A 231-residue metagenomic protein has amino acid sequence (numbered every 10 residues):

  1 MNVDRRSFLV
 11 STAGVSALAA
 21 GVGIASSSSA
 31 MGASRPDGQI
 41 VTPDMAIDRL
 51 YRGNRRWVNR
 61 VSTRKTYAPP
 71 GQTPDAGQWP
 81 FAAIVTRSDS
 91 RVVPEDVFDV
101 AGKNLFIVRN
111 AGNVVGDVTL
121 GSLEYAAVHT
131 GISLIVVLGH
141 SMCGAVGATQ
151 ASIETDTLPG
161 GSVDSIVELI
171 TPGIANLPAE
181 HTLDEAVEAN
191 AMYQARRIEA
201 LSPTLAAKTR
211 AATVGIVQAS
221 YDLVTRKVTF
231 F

Functional and structural regions predicted by a protein language model:
M1-A19: N-terminal secretory signal peptides and thylakoid transit peptides that target proteins across membranes
G23-N59, T63: C-terminal segment of N-terminal export signals and the immediately downstream linker at the start of the mature
P43, D96-V187, Y193, F230: Short HxH-centered metal-ligating active-site micro-motif
L50, I84, V137, Q218: Divalent metal-coordination and catalytic microenvironments
T63-L120: Conserved beta-strand-loop surface patch within small alpha/beta domains used for substrate/adaptor or ligand engagement
P74-Q78, F98-V100, V128-H129, A207-T213 (+1 more regions): Solvent-exposed alpha-helices and their adjacent loops that cap or buttress functional pockets in soluble metabolic
A179-V217: Charged, glycine-interspersed solvent-exposed loop segments at helix/strand-loop junctions that cap or gate access
V214-V217, Y221-F231: Accessory alpha-helical/coil subdomains and C-terminal extensions that flank or cap enzyme catalytic cores
